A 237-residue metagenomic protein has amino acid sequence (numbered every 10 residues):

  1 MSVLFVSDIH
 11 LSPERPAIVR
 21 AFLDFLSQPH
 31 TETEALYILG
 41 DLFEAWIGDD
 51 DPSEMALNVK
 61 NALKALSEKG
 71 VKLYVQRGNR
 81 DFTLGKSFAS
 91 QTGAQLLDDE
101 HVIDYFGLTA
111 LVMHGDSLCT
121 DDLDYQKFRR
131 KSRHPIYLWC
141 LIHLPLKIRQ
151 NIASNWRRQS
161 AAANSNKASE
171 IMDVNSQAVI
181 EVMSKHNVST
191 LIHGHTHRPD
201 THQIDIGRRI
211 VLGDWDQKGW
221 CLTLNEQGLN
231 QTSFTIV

Functional and structural regions predicted by a protein language model:
M1-L4, I103-L111, I204-R208: Beta-strand-turn-beta hairpins that frame and shape the catalytic cleft of phosphate-ester-processing enzymes
S2, L11-Y105, Q217: Core catalytic region of metal-dependent phosphoesterases/phosphodiesterases, especially metallo-beta-lactamase-like
V3-F5, L36-I38, L111, I192: Residue-level marker for buried hydrophobic side chains located in beta-strands that build the well-ordered beta-sheet
D8, D41, G78, H114 (+2 more regions): Active-site glycine-centered loops adjacent to acidic/histidine catalytic or metal-binding residues that shape
D8, F234-V237: Conserved histidine-centered catalytic loops in small-molecule metabolism enzymes
I9-S12, V112-L118, S189-D200: Histidine-centered catalytic micro-motifs
Y74, D81-H186: Conserved catalytic scaffold of divalent metal-dependent phosphoesterases
Q95-D98, D122-Q126, D173-T232: Conserved beta-sheet core of the metallophosphoesterase superfamily
